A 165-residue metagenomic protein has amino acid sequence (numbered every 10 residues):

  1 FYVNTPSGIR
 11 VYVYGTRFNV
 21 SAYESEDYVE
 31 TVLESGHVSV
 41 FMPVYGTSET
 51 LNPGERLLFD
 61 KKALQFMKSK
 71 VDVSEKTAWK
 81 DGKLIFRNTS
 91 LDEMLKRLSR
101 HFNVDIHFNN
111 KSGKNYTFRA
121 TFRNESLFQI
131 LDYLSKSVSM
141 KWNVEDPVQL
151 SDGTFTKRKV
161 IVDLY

Functional and structural regions predicted by a protein language model:
F1-A63: Short, small/hydrophobic-biased targeting/export segments
L64-Y165: N-terminal export/assembly leaders
